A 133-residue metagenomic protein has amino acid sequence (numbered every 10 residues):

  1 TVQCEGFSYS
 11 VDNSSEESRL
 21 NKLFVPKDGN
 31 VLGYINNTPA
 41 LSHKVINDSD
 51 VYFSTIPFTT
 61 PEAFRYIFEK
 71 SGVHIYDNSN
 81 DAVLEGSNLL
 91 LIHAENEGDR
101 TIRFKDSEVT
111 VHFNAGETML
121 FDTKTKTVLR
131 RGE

Functional and structural regions predicted by a protein language model:
T1-E133: A conserved amphipathic helix/loop scaffold that creates a polar/acidic microenvironment used either to coordinate
